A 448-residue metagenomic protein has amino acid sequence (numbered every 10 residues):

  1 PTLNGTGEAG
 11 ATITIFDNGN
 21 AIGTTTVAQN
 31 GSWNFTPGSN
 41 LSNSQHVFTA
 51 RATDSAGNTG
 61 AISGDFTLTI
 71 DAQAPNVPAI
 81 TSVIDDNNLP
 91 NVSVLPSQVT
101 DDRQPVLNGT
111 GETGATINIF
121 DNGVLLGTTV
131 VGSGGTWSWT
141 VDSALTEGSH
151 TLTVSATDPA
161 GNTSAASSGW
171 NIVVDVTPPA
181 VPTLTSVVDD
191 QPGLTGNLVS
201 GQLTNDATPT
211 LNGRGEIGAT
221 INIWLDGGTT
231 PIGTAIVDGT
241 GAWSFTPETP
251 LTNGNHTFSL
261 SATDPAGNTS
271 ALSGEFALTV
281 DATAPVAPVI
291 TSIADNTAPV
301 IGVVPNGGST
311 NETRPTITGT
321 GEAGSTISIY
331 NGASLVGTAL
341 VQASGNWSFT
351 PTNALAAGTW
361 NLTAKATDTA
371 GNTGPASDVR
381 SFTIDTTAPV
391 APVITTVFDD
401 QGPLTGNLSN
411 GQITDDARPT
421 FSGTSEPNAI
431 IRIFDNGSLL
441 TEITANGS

Functional and structural regions predicted by a protein language model:
P1-S448: Ser/Thr-rich low-complexity repeats and stalk/linker segments
